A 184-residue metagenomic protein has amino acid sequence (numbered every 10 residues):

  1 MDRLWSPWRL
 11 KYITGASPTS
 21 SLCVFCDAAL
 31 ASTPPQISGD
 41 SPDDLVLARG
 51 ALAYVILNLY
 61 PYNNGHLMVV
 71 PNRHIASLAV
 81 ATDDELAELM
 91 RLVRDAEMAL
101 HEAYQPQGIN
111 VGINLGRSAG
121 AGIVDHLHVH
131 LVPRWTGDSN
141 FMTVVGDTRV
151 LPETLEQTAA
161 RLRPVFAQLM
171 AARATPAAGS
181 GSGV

Functional and structural regions predicted by a protein language model:
M1-V184: HIT superfamily nucleotide-processing domains
